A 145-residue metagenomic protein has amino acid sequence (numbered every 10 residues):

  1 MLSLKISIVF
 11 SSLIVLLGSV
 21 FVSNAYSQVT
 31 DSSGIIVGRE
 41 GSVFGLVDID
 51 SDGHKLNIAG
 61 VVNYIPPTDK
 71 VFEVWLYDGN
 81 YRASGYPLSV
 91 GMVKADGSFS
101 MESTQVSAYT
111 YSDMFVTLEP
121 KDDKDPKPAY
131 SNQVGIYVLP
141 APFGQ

Functional and structural regions predicted by a protein language model:
M1-F10: Bacterial N-terminal signal peptides that target proteins for export
L4, S19-V22: Short, intrinsically disordered, low-complexity terminal segments
F10-S19: Bacterial N-terminal signal peptides
F21-Q145: N-terminal targeting/export leaders
